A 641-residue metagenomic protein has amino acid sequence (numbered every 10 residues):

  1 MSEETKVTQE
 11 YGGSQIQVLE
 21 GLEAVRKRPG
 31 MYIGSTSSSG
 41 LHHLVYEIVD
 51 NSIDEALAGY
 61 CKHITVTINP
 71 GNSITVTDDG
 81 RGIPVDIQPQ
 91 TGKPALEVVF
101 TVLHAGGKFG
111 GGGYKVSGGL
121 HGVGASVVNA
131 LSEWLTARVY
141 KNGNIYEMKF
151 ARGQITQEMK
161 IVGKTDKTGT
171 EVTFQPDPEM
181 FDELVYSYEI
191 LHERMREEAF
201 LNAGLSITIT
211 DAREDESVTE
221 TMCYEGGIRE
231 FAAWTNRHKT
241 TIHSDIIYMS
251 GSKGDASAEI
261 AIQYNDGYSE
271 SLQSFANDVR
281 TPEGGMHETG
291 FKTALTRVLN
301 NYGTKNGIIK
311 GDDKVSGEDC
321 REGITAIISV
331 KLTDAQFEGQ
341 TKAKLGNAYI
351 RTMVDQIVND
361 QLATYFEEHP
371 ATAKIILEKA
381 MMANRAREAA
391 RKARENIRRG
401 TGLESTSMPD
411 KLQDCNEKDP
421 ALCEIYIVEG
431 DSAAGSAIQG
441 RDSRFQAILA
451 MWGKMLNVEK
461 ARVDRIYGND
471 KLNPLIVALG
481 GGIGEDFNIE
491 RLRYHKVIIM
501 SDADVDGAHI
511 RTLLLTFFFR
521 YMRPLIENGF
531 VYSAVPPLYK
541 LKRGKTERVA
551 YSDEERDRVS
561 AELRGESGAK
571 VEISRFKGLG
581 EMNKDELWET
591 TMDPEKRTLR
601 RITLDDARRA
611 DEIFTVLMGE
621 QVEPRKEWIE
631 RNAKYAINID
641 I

Functional and structural regions predicted by a protein language model:
M1-Q15, L22, Y46, D54-A56 (+12 more regions): GHKL-family ATPase ATP-binding module
K27-Y46: Conserved short strand/loop->alpha-helix "switch" segment adjacent to the catalytic nucleotide/phosphoryl-transfer site
D54-E55, G82-I83, V505-D506: Residues immediately C-terminal
I83-G106: Short conserved segment of the HATPase_c
P89, E338-R351, V549-E555, V559: Helical (often loop-to-helix) elements that flank the catalytic cores of nucleotide-handling enzymes
R385-E404, D419-E424, G435-R441, K454 (+1 more regions): C-terminal interaction appendages of subunits in large macromolecular complexes
